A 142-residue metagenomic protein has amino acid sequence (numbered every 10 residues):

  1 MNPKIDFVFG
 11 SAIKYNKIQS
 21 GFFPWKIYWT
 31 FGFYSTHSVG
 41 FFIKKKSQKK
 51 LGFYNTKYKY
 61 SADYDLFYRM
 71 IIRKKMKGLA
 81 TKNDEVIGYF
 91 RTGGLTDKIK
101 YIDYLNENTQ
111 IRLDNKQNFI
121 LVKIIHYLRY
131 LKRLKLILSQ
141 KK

Functional and structural regions predicted by a protein language model:
M1-S20: Conserved donor NDP-sugar-binding/catalytic core segment of glycosyltransferases
D6, Y64-F67, L105-N108: A general structural signal for well-ordered alpha-helical segments in protein cores
K14, G94-D97: Short histidine/acidic/glycine/proline-rich micro-motifs that form metal- and phosphate-coordinating active-site loops
G21-K46, K50: A recurrent flexible, glycine/aromatic-enriched loop bordering the glycosyltransferase active site that acts as
S47-G52, K57-E85, R91: A short, conserved alpha-helix in the catalytic core of glycosyltransferases
V86, D97-V122: Catalytic core of nucleotide-sugar-dependent glycosyltransferases
L113-K142: Membrane-proximal basic amphipathic "stem/tether" segments
